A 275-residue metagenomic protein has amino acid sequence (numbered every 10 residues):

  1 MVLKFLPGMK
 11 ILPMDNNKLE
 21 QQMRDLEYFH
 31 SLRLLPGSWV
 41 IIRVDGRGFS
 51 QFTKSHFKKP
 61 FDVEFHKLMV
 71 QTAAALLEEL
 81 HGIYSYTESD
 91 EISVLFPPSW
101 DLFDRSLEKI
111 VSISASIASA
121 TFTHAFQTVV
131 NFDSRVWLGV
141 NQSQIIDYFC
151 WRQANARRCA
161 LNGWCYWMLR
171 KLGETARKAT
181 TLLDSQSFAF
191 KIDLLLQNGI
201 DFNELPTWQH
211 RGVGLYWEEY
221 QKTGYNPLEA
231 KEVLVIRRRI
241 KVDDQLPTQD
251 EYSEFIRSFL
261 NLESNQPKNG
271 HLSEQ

Functional and structural regions predicted by a protein language model:
L3-Q275: Regulatory and interdomain segments flanking nucleotide-handling catalytic cores in signaling/defense enzymes
